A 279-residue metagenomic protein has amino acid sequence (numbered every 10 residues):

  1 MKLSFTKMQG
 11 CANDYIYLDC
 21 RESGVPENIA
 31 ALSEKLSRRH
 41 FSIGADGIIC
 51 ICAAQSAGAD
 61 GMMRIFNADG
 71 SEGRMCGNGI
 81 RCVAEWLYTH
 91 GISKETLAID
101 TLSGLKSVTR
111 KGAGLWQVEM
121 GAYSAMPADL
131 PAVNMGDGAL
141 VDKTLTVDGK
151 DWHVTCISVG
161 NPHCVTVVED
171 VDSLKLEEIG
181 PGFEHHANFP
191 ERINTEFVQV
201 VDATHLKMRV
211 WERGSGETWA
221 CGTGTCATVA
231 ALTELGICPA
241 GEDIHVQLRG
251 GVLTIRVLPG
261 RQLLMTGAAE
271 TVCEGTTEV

Functional and structural regions predicted by a protein language model:
M1-A113, V165-V279: A glycine-rich beta-to-alpha transition motif near the start of alpha/beta enzyme domains, typified by
D60, G136-D137: Conserved, structured C-terminal
L102, G138-V141: Zinc-dependent deaminase
W116-M120: Intrinsically disordered, low-complexity regions enriched in acidic/Ser/Thr/Pro/Gln residues
S124-M126: Ligand-binding beta-strand-loop-alpha-helix segment within the catalytic cores of soluble metabolic enzymes
V133: An exposed, glycine/acidic-rich loop-and-rim segment of catalytic or binding clefts
V141-S173: Internal active-site segments that recognize and position negatively charged phosphoryl groups and nucleotide moieties
